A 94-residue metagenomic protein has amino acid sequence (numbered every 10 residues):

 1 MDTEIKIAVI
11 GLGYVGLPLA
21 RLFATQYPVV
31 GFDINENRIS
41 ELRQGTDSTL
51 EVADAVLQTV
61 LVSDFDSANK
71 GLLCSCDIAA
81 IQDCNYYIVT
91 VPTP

Functional and structural regions predicted by a protein language model:
M1-P94: Structural/interface elements that position substrates and couple domains in central-metabolism enzymes
